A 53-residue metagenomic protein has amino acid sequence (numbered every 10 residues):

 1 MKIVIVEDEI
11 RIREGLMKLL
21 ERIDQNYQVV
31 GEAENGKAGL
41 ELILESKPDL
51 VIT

Functional and structural regions predicted by a protein language model:
M1-K2: Non-catalytic signal-transmission and effector/linker regions of two-component phosphorelay proteins
E7: Conserved acidic carboxylate
I10-G31: Two-component/phosphorelay signaling modules centered on CheY-like receiver
M17, E32-L50: Acidic, metal-coordinating helix/loop segments flanking the phosphotransfer/catalytic sites of two-component signaling
T53: Redox-cofactor binding/interface segments in oxidoreductases and associated redox assembly factors
